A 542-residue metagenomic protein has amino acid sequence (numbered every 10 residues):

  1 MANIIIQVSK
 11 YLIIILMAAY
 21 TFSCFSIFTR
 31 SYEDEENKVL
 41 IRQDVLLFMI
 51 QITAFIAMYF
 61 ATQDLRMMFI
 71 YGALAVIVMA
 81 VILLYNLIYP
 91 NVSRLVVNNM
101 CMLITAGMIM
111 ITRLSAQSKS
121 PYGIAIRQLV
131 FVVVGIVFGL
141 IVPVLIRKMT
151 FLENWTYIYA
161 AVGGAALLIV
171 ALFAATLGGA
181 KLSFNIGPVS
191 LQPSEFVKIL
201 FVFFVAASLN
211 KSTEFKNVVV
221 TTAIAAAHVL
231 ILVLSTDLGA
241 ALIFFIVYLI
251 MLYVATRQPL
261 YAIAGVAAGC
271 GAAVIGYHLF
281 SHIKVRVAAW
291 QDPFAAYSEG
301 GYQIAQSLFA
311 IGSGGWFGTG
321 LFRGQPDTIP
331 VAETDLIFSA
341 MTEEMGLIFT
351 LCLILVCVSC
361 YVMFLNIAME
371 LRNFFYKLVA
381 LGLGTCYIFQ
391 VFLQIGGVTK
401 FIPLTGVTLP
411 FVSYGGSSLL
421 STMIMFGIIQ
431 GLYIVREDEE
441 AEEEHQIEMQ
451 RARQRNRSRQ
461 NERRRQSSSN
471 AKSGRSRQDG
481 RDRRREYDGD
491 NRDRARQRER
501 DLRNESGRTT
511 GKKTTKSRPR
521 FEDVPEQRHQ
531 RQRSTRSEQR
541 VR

Functional and structural regions predicted by a protein language model:
M1-M17: Hydrophobic transmembrane alpha-helical segments in integral membrane proteins
F22-I41: Membrane-interface helix-loop junction between the first two transmembrane segments
I41-F48, V97: Select subsegments of transmembrane alpha-helices in polytopic membrane proteins, especially boundary-proximal
D64-E299, S339-G397, I424, I428 (+7 more regions): Hydrophobic alpha-helical transmembrane segments of multi-pass inner membrane proteins, especially in bacterial systems
N185, T222, E299, Q303 (+2 more regions): Juxtamembrane loop-helix boundary motifs flanking transmembrane segments in multi-pass membrane proteins
I311-I348, A368-L371, F375: Long extracytoplasmic/lumenal interhelical loops at the membrane interface of multi-pass membrane proteins
K400-A441: Transmembrane alpha-helices of multi-pass inner-membrane enzymes
